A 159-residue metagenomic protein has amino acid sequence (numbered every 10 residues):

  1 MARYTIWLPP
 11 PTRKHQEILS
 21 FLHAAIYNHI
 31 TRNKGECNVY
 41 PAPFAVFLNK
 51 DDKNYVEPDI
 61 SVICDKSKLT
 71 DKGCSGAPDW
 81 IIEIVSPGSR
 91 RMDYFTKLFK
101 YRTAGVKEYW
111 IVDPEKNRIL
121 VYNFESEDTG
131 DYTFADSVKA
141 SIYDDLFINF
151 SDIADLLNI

Functional and structural regions predicted by a protein language model:
M1-I159: Gly/Pro/Ser/Thr-rich low-complexity, intrinsically disordered segments predominantly at protein N-termini
